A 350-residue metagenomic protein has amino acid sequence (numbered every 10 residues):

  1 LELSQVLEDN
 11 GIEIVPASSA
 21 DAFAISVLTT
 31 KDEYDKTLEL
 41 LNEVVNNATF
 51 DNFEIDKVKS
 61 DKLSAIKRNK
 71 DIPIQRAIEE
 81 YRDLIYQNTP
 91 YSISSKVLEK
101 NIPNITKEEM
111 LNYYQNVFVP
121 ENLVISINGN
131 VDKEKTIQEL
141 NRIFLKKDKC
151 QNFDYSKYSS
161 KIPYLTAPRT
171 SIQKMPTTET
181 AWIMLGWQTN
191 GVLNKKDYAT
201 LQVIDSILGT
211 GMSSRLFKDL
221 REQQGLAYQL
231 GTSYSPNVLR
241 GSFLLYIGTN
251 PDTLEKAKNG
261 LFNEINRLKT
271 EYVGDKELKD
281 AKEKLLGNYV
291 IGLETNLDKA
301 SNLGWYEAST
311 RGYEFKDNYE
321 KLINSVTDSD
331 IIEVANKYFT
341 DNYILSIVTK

Functional and structural regions predicted by a protein language model:
L1-N46, K59, L63-S64, Q75-K100 (+5 more regions): M16 family metallopeptidases and their MPP-like homologs
N46-F53: Short, polar/flexible loop-turn hinges at active-site or ligand-entry regions and domain interfaces
F50, D132-E134, F144-N152: Bacterial peptidoglycan biogenesis and beta-lactam-recognition machinery
N101-T106: Short, charged, amphipathic alpha-helices and their helix-cap/turn boundaries
K107-I143, L165, N342: Non-catalytic, conformational "gating/processing" segments within enzyme and secreted inhibitor domains
E109-L111, S156-Y158, T166-I172, Q188 (+2 more regions): Glycine-rich, charged/polar anion/phosphate-binding loops that engage phosphate groups from diverse ligands
Y113, K135-T136, D148-K149, L193-K195: Short helix/loop capping segments that flank catalytic or ligand/cofactor-binding pockets
N152-S213: His/Glu-based metal-binding/catalytic segments typifying zinc-dependent metallopeptidases
